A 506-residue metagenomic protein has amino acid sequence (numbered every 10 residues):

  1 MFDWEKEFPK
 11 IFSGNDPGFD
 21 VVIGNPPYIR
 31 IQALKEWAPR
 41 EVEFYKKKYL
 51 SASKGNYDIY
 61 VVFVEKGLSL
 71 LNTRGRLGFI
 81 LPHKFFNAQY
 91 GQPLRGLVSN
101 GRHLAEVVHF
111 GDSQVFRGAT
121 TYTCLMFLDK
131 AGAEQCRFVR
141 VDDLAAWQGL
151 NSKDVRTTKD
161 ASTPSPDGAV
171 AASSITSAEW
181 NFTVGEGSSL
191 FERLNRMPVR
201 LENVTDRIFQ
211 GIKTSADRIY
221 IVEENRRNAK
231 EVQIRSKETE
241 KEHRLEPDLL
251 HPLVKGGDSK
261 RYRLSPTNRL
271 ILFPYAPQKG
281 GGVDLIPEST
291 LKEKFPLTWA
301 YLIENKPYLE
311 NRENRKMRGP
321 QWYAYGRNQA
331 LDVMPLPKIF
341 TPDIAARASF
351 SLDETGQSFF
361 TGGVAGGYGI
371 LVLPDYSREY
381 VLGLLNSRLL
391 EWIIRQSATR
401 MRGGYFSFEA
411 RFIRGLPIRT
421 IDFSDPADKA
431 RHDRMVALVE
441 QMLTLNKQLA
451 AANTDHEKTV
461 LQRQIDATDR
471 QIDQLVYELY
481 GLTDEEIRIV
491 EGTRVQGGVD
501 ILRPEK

Functional and structural regions predicted by a protein language model:
D3, P17, V21-N25, R40 (+22 more regions): Generic recognition of stable, solvent-exposed alpha-helical segments in well-folded globular domains
K6, K10-T239, L352, G356-G367 (+3 more regions): Signature of N6-adenine DNA methyltransferases within the class I
F8, R30, V61, L68-L71 (+1 more regions): Polybasic, glycine- and aromatic-enriched phosphate-binding surface used to engage nucleic acids
F12, L71, L385, N446-L449: Hydrophobic residues in alpha-helical segments
G18, S177-E179, G187-T205, L297 (+1 more regions): Non-catalytic DNA-recognition/assembly elements of restriction-modification systems
Y28, F116, T214, S259-L264 (+9 more regions): Intrinsically disordered or highly flexible coil/loop and linker segments, enriched in small and charged/polar residues
Y28, F86-N87, N100, L104 (+7 more regions): Short, well-ordered loop/turn and helix-capping segments at boundaries between secondary-structure elements and domains
G91-L94, R140, P266-N268, N314 (+8 more regions): Composition- and surface-driven signal marking solvent-exposed, interaction-prone regions in large proteins
